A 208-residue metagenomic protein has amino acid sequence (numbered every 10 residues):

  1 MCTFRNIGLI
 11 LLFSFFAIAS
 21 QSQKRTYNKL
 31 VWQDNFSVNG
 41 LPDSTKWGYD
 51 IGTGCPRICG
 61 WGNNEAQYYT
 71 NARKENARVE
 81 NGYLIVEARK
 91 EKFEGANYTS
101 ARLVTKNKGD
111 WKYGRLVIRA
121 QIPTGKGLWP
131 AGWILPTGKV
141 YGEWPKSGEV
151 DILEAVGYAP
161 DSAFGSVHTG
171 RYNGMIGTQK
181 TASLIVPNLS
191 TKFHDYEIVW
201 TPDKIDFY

Functional and structural regions predicted by a protein language model:
M1-K24: Bacterial Sec-dependent N-terminal signal peptides
Q23-Y208: GH16 jelly-roll
